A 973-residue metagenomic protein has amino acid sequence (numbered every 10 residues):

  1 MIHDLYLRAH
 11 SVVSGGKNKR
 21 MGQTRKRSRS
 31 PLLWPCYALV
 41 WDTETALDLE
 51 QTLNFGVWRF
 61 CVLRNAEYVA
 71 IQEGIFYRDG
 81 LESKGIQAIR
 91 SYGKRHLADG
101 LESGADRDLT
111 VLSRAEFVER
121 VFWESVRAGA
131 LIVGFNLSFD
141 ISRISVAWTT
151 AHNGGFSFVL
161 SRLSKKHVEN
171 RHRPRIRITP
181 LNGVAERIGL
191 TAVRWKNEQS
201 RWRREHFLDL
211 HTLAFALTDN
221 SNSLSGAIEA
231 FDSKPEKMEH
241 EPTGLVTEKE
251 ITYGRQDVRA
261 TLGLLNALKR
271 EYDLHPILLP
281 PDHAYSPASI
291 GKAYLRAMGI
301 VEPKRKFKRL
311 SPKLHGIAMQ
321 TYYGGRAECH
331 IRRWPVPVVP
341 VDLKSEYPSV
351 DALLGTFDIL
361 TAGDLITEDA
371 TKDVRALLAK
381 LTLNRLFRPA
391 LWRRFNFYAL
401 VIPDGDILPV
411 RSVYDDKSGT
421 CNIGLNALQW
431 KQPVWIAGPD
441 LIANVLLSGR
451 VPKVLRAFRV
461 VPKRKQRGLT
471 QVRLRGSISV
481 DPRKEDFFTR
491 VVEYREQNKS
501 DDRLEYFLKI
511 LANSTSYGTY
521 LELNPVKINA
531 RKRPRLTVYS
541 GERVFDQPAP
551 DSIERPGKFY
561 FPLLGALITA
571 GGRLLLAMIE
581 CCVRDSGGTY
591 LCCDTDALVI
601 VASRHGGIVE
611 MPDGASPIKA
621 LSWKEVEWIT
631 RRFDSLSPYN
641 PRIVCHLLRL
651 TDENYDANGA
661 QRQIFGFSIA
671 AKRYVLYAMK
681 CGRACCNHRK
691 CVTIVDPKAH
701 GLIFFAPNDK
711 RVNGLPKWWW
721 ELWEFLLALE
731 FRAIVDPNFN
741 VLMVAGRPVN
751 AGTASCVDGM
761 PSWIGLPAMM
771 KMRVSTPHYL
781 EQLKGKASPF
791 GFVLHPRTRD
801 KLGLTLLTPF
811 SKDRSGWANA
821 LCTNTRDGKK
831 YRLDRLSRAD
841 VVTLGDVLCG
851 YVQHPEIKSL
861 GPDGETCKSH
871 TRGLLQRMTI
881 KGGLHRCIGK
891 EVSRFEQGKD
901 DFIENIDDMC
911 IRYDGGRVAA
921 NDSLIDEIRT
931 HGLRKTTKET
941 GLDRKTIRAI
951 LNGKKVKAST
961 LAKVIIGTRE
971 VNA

Functional and structural regions predicted by a protein language model:
M1-T43: N-terminal accessory regions of nucleic-acid-interacting proteins
P35-A46, D209, V339-V341: Two-metal-ion RNase H-like nuclease active-site motif
T52, V62-A105, V111-L112, E116-R120 (+2 more regions): Conserved acidic
G56-F60: Short beta-strand scaffold segments in enzyme catalytic cores
D914-L933, A973: A short, Lys/Arg-rich alpha-helix, primarily the initiator
K935-T940: Short alpha-helical "recognition helix" segments of helix-turn-helix
L942-V956: Recognition helix of helix-turn-helix/homeodomain-like DNA-binding domains that insert into the DNA major groove
A958-A973: DNA major-groove recognition helix of helix-turn-helix/homeodomain DNA-binding modules
